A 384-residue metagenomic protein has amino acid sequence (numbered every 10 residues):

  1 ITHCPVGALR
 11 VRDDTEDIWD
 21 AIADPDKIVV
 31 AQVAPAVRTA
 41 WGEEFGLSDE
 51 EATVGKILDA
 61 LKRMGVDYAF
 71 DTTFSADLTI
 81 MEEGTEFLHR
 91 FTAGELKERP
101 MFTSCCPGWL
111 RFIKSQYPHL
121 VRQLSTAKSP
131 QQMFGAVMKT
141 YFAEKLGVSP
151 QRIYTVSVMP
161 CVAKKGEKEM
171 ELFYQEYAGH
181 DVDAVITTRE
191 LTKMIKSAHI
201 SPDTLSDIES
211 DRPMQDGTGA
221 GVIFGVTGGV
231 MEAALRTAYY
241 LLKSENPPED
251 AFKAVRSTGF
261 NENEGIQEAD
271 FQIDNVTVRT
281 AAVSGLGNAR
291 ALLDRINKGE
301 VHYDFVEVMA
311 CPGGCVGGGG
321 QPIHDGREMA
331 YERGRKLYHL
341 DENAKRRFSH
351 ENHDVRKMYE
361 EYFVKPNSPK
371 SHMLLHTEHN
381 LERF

Functional and structural regions predicted by a protein language model:
I1-G7, A310: Cysteine-centered iron-sulfur cluster-binding motifs in ferredoxin-type domains/subunits of redox enzymes
R10-F384: Iron-sulfur-associated redox domains of electron-transfer enzymes in respiratory and anaerobic energy metabolism
